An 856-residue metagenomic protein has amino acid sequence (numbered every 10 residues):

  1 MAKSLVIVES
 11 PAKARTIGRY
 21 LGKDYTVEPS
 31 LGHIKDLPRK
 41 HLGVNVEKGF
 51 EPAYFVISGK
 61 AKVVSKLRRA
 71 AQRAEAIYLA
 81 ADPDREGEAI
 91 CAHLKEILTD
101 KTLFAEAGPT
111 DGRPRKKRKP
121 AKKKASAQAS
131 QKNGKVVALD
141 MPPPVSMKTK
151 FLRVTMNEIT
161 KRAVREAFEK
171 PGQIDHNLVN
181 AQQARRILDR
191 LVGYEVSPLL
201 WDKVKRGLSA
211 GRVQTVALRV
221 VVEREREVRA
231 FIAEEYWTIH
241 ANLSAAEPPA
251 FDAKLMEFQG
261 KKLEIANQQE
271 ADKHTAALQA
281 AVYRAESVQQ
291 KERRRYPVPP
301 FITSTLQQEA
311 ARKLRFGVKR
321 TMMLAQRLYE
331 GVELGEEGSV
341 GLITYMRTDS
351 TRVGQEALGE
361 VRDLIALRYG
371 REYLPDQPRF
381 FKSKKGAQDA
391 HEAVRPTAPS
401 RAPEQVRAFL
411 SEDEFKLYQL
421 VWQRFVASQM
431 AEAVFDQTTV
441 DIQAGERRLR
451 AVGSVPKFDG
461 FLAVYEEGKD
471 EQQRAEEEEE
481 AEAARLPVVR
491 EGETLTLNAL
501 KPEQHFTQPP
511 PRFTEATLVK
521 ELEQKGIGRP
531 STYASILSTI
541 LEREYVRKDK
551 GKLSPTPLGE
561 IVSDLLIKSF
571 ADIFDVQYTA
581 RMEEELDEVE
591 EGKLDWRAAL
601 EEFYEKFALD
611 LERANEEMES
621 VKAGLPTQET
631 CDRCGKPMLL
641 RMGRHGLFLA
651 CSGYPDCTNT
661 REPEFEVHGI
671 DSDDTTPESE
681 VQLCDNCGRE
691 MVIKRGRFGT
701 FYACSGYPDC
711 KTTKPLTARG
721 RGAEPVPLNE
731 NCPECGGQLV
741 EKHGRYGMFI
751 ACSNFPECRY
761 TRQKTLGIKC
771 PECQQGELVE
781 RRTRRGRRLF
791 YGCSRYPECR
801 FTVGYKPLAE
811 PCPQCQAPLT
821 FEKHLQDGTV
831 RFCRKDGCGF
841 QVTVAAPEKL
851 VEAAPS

Functional and structural regions predicted by a protein language model:
M1-Q183, M256, F381, K469-Q472: Intrinsically disordered, low-complexity regulatory segments
A2, D82-D84, K205-S209, Q290-P299 (+3 more regions): Conserved short loop/turn motifs at secondary-structure junctions
A2-L5, T16, I97, P109-A125 (+6 more regions): Basic, low-complexity terminal or inter-domain segments flanking catalytic cores
T16-Y20, K66, A89-I97, A163-K170 (+9 more regions): Alpha-helical scaffold elements adjacent to nucleotide-binding pockets in ATP/GTP-utilizing enzyme cores
I159-A241: C-terminal or mid-to-C-terminal helical accessory/interaction module adjacent to the motor/catalytic core
A184-E195, V213, L243-A245, R293-T305 (+6 more regions): Core structural elements
E264-P299, R490-E493: Metal- or metallocofactor-binding catalytic centers and their adjacent structured scaffolds across diverse enzyme
A285-V288, P297-A310, E337-Y345, P509-E521: Short acidic, hydrophobic short linear motifs in intrinsically disordered regions
